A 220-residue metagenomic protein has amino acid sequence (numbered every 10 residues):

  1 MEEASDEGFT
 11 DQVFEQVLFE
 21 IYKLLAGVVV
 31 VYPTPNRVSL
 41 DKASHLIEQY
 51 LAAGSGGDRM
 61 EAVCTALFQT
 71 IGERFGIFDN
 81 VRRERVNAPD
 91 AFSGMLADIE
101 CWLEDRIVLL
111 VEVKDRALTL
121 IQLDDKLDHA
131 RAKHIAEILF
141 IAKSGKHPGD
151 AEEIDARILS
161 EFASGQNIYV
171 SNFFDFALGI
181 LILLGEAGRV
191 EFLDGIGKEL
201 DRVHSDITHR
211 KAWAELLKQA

Functional and structural regions predicted by a protein language model:
M1-A62: Interdomain/boundary linker segments immediately adjacent to catalytic/signaling cores
R59-A220: Catalytic core segments in nucleotide and nucleic-acid processing enzymes
